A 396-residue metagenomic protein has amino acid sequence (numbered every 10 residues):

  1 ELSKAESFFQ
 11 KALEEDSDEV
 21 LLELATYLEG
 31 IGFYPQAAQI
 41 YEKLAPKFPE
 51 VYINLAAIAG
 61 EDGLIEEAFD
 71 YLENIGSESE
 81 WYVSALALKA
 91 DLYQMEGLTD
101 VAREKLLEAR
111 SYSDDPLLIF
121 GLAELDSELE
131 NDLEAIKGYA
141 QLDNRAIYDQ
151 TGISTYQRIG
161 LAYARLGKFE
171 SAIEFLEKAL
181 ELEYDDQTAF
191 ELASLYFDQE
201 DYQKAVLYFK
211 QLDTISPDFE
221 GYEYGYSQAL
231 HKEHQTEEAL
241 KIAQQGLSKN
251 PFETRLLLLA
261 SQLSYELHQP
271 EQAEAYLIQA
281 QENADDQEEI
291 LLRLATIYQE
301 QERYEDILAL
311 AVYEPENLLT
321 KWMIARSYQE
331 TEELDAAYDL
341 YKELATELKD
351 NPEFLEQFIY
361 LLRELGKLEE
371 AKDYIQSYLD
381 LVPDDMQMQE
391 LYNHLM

Functional and structural regions predicted by a protein language model:
K11-A12, Y41-L44, N74-I75, E108-A109 (+8 more regions): Canonical positions in the second alpha-helix
E15-S17, P46-P49, E80, S113-D114 (+8 more regions): Short coil turns that delineate tetratricopeptide repeat
E19, E50, V83-S84, L117-L118 (+9 more regions): Start-of-helix register in tetratricopeptide repeats
E23, N54-A57, L88, G121-E124 (+8 more regions): Canonical tetratricopeptide repeat
